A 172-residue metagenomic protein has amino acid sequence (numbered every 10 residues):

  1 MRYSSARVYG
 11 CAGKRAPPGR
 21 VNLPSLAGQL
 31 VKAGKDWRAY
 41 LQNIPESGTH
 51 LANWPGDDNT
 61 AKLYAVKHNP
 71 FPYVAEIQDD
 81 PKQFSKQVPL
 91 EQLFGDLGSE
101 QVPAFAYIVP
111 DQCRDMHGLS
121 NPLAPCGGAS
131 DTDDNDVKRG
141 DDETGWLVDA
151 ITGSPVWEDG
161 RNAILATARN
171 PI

Functional and structural regions predicted by a protein language model:
M1-I172: N-terminal pro-sequences and low-complexity stem/linker regions of secreted or lumenal proteins
